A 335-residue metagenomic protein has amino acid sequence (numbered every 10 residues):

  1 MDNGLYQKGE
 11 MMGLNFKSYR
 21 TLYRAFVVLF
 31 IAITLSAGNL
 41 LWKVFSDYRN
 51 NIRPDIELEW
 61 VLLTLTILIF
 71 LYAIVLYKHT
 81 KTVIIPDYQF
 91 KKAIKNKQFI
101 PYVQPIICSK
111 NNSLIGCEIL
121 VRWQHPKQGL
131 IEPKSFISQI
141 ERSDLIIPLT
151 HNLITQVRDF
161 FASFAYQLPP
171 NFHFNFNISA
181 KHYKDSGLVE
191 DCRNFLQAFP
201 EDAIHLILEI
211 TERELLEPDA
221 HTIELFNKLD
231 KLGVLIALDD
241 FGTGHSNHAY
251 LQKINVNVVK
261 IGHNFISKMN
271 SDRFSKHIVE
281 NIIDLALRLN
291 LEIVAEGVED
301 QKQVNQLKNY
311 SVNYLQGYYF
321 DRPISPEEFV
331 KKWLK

Functional and structural regions predicted by a protein language model:
D2-L58, T66-I74, K78, S109 (+3 more regions): EAL-family c-di-GMP phosphodiesterase catalytic domain
Y6-G9, L22-A25, Y48, L76-Q98 (+4 more regions): Inter-domain helical "communication" segments and dimerization helices that couple sensory or membrane-embedded modules
T82-I137, L238, D321-I324: Active-site core of bacterial EAL-family cyclic-dinucleotide phosphodiesterase domains
H125-Q128, I154-R158, D240, G317: Short acidic-capped amphipathic helix/loop micro-motif used as an active-site/signal-coupling element
I140, L153-F160, C192, L225 (+2 more regions): Structural preference for long, well-ordered alpha-helical segments in enzyme cores
L145-H221, G297: Catalytic core of bacterial c-di-GMP phosphodiesterases, primarily the EAL and HD-GYP domains, capturing alpha-helical
E190-N194, H221-E224, R273-E280: Charged helix-capping and loop-helix junction motifs
